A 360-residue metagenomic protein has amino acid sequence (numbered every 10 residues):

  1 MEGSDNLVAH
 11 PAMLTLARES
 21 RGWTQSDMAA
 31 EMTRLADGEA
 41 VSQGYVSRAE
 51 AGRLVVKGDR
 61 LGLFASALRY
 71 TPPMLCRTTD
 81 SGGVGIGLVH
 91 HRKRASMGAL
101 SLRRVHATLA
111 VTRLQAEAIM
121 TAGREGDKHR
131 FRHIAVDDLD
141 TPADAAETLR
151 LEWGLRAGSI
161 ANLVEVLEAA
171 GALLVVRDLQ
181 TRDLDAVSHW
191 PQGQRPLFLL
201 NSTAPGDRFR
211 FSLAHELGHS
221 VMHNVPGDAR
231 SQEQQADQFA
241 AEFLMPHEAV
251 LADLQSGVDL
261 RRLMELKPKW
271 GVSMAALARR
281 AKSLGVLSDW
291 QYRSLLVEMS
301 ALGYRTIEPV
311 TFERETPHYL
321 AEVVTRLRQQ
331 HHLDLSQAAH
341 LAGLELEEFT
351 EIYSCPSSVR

Functional and structural regions predicted by a protein language model:
M1-R360: Active-site hotspot residues in diverse enzymes, especially metal/ion-binding acidic/histidine motifs
